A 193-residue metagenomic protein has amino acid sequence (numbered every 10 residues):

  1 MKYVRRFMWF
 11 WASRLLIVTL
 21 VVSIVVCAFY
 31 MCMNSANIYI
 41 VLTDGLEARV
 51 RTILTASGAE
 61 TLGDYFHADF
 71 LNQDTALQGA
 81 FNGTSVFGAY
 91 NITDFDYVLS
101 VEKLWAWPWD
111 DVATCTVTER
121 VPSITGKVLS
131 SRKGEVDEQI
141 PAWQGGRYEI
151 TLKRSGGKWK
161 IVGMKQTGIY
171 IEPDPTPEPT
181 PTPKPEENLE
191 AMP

Functional and structural regions predicted by a protein language model:
M1-W11: N-terminal Lys/Arg-rich, disordered targeting/topogenic segments
W9-T19, Y39, T43-D64, P175-P193: Terminal "cap-and-tail" regions of soluble proteins that handle hydrophobic small molecules
S13-C32: Hydrophobic membrane-insertion alpha-helices, especially the h-region of bacterial N-terminal signal peptides
A28-E102, A106-W107: Core segments of small alpha/beta cavity-forming domains
L54, E119-T125, L152-G156: Beta-strand elements of well-folded, non-transmembrane domains
T84-V136, A191: Surface-exposed, charged secondary-structure patches
L129-P193: Low-complexity, intrinsically disordered terminal/linker segments enriched in charged and Gly/Pro repeats
